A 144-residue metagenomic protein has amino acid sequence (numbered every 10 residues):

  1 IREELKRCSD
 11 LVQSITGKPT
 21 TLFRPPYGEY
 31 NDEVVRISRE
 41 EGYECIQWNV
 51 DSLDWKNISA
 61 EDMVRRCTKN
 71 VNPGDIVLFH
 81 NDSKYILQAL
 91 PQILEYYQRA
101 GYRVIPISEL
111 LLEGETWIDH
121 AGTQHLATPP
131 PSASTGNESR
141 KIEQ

Functional and structural regions predicted by a protein language model:
I1-P19, E29-D75, I86-A89: Alpha-helical scaffold elements lining the catalytic groove of polysaccharide deacetylases
P19-L22, R103: Residues at or immediately flanking beta-strands
R24-G28, W48-D51, F79-S83, I107-L110: Active-site-proximal beta-strand/loop segments in catalytic clefts of secreted hydrolases
V77-L78, Y97: Periplasmic/luminal catalytic loop of GT-C fold multi-pass membrane glycosyltransferases that transfer sugars from
Y85-Q144: C-terminal domain-boundary segment and adjacent tail
